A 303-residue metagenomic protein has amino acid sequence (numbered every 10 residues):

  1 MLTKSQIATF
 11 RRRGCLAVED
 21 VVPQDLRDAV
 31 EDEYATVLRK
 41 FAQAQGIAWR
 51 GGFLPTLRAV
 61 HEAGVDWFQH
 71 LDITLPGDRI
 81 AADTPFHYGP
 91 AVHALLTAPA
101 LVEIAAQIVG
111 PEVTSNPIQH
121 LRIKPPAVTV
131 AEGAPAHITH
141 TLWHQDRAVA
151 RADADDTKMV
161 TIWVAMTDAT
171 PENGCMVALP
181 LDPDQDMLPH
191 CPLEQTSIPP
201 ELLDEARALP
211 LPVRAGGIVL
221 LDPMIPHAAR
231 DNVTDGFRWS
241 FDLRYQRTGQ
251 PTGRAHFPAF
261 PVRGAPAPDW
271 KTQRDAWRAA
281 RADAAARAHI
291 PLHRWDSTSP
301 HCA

Functional and structural regions predicted by a protein language model:
M1-R12, E19-W143: Non-heme Fe(II)-dependent double-stranded beta-helix
A8, M159, A169-A228: Double-stranded beta-helix
Q24, V149, H227: Glycine-rich nucleotide phosphate-binding loop and flanking beta-alpha elements of Rossmann-like dinucleotide-binding
K40, W67, H190-L193, I218-L220 (+1 more regions): Non-heme Fe(II)/2-oxoglutarate
R79, G89-A94, D204-L209, A228-R230: Active-site rim elements
I123-P126, L179-D186, R238, R244-G249: Short edge-strand/loop segments of extracellular domains
P135-K158: Acidic, His- and aromatic-enriched active-site or binding-groove loops in soluble protein domains that engage sugars
